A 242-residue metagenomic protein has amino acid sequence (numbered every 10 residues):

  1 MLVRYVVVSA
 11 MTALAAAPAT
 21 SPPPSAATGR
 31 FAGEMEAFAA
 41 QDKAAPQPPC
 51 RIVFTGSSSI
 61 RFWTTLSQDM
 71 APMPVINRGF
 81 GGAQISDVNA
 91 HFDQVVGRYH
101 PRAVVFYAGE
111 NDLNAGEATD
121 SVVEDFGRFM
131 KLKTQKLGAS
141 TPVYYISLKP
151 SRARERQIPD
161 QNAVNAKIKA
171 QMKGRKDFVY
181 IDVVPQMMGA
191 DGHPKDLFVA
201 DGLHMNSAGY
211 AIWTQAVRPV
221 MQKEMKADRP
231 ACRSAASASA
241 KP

Functional and structural regions predicted by a protein language model:
M1-V53, T64, Q68-D69, K223-P242: N-terminal secretory targeting modules
A44-A45, L66-Q68, T134-Q135, A170-M172 (+1 more regions): Short secondary-structure boundary/capping segments
A45, Q94, Y99, N111-D112 (+3 more regions): Extracellular glycan-modifying ectodomains
Q47-C50, A71, H100, A139 (+1 more regions): Residue-level preference for short coil/turn positions at secondary-structure junctions
I52-T55, I76-G79, A103-A108, P142-S147 (+1 more regions): Structural recognition of the beta-strand scaffold that forms the well-ordered cores of secreted hydrolase catalytic
I60-I76, I85-V123, L148-R152: Oxyanion-hole/transition-state-stabilizing segment in secreted/luminal serine hydrolases and related acyltransferases
D120-F129, D160-N165: Charged helix-capping and loop-helix junction motifs
P150-P242: Catalytic His-Asp segment of secreted/periplasmic serine-dependent ester chemistry enzymes
